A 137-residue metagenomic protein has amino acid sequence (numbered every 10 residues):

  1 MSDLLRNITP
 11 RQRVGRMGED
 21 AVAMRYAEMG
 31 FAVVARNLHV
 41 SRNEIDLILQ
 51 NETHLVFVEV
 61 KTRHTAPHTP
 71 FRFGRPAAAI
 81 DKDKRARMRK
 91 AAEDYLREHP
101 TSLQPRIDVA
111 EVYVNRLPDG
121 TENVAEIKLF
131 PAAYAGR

Functional and structural regions predicted by a protein language model:
M1-L38: Acidic-basic catalytic patches of nuclease active cores, encompassing PD-(D/E)XK and other metal-cofactor nuclease
S2, T62-N115: Catalytic cores of nucleic-acid endonucleases
T9, R13, M17, R42 (+2 more regions): Residues at secondary-structure transition points
E19, E44-D46, E59, D108: Acidic active-site catalytic centers that drive phospho-/nucleotidyl reactions and related ester hydrolyses
Y26, L47-T69, M88: Conserved catalytic cores of phosphodiester-cleaving nucleases, focusing on short active-site segments
E28-F57, R137: Active-site metal-binding core of divalent-cation-utilizing nuclease and nuclease-like domains
Y113-R137: Short, low-complexity, polybasic intrinsically disordered segments
